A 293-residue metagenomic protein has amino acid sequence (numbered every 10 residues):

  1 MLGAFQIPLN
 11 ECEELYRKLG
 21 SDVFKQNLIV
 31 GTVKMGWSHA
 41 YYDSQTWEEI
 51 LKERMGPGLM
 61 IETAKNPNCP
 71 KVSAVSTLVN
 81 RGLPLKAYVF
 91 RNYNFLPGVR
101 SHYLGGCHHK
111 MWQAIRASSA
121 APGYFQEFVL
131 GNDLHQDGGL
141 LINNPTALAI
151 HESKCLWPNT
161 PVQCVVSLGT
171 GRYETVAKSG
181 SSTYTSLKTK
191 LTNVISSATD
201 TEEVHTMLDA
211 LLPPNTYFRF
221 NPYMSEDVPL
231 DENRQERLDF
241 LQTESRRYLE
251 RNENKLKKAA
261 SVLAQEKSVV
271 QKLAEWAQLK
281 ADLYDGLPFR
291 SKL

Functional and structural regions predicted by a protein language model:
M1-L293: Conserved catalytic cores and adjacent C-terminal regulatory segments of lipid-metabolizing esterases/lipases
